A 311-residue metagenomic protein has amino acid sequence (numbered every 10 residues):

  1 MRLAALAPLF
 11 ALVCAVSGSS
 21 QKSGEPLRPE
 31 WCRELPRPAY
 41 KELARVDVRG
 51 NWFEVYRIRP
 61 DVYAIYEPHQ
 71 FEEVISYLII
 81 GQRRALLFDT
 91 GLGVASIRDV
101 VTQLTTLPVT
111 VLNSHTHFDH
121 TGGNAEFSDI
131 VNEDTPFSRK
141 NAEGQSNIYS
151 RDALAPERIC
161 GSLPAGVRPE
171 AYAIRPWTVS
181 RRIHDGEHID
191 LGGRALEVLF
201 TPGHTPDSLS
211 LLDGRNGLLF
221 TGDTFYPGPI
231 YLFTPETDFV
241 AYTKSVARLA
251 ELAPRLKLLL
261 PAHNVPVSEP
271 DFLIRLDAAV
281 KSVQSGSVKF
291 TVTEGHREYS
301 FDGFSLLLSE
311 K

Functional and structural regions predicted by a protein language model:
R2-L9: Sec-dependent signal peptide recognition, specifically the positively charged N-region followed immediately by
A7, V16-G18, R215: Cleavable N-terminal signal peptides
V13, G18-V46, G228, K244-K311: Accessory terminal helices/loops
V46-D47, Y56-I58, I79, G186-L191 (+2 more regions): Short acidic-hydrophobic surface loop/beta-edge motif
R49-Q103, L211-Y226: Conserved beta-strand hairpin/beta-sheet module of binuclear metal-dependent hydrolase folds, prominently
R59-A64, G186, A195-E197: Short, hydrophobic/aromatic-rich segments at coil-to-beta transitions
A85, L92-G93, Y172-I174, R181 (+2 more regions): Metallo-beta-lactamase
V94-D190, P227, L276-K289: Active-site HxH/HxHxD metal-binding segment of metal-dependent hydrolases
